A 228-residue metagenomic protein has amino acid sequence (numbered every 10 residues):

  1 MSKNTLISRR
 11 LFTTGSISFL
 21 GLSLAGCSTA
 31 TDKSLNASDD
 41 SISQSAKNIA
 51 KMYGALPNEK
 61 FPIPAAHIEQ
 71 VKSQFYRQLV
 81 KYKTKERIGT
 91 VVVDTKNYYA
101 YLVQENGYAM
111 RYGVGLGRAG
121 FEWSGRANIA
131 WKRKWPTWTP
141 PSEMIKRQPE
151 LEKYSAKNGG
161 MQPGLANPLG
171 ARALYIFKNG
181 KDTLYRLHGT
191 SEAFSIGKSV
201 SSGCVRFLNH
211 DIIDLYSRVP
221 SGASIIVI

Functional and structural regions predicted by a protein language model:
S2-I228: N-terminal pre-domains immediately preceding structured catalytic cores
